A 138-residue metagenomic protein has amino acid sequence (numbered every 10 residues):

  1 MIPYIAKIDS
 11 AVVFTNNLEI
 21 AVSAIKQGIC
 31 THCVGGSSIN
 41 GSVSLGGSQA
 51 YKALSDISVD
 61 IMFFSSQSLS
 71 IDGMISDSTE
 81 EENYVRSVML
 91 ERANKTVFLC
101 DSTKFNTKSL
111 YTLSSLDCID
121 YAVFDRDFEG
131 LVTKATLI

Functional and structural regions predicted by a protein language model:
M1: N-terminal active-site wall of soluble small-molecule enzyme domains
Y4-I8: Glycine-rich loop at the start of a catalytic domain that most often binds anionic cofactors/ligands
F14, E19-I138: Conserved phosphate- and dinucleotide-binding cores of soluble alpha/beta proteins, encompassing both enzyme active
